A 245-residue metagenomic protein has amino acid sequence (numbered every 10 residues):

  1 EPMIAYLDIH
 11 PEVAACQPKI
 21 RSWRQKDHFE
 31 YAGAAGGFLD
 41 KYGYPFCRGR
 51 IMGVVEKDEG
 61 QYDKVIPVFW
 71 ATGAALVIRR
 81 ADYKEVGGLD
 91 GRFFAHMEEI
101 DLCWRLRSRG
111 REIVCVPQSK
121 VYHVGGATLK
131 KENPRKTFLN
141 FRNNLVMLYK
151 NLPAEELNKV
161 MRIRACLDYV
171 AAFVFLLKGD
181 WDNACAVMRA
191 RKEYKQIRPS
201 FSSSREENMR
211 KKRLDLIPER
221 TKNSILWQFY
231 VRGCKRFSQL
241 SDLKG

Functional and structural regions predicted by a protein language model:
E1-M3, D63-K120: A short, conserved alpha-helix in the catalytic core of glycosyltransferases
E1-P45: Conserved donor NDP-sugar-binding/catalytic core segment of glycosyltransferases
M3, C16-P18, G43, R79 (+4 more regions): Generic structural signal for small/hydrophobic residues in well-ordered secondary structure, especially within
P18, G37-V68, K84: Short, flexible, basic/aromatic active-site loop/helix in glycosyltransferases
D27-E30, V68, R191: Short loop/turn motifs at secondary-structure junctions and domain boundaries
P45-E56, V65, V77-I78, I100 (+4 more regions): Catalytic-site signature of metal-activated, phosphate-bearing donor transferases, centered on the GT-A/GT-A-like
V54-V68, S202-G245: Glycine-rich phosphate/pyrophosphate-binding loop and adjacent beta-alpha nucleotide/cofactor-binding cores
E112-E207, K211-W227: Active-site-adjacent helix/loop segment of glycosyltransferases that harbors family-specific signature motifs
